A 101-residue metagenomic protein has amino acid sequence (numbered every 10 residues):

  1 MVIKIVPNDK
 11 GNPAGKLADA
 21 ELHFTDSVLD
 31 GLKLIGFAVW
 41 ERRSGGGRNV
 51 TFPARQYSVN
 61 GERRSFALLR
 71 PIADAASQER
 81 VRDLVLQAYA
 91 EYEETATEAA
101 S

Functional and structural regions predicted by a protein language model:
M1-S101: Single-stranded nucleic acid-binding surfaces, predominantly the OB-fold ssDNA-binding core
